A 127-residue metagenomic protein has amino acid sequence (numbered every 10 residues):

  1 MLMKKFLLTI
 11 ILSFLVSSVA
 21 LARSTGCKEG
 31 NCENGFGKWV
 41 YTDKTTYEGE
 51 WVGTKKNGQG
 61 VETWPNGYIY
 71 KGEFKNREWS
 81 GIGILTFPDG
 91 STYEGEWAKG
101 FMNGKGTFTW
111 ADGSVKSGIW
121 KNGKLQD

Functional and structural regions predicted by a protein language model:
M1-F6: Positively charged n-region of N-terminal signal peptides that target proteins for export
L7, S18-D127: Glycine/tyrosine- and acidic-biased, solvent-exposed loop/turn segments at the edges of beta-strands
S13-F14: Repetitive helical segments and hydrophobic/amphipathic motifs
